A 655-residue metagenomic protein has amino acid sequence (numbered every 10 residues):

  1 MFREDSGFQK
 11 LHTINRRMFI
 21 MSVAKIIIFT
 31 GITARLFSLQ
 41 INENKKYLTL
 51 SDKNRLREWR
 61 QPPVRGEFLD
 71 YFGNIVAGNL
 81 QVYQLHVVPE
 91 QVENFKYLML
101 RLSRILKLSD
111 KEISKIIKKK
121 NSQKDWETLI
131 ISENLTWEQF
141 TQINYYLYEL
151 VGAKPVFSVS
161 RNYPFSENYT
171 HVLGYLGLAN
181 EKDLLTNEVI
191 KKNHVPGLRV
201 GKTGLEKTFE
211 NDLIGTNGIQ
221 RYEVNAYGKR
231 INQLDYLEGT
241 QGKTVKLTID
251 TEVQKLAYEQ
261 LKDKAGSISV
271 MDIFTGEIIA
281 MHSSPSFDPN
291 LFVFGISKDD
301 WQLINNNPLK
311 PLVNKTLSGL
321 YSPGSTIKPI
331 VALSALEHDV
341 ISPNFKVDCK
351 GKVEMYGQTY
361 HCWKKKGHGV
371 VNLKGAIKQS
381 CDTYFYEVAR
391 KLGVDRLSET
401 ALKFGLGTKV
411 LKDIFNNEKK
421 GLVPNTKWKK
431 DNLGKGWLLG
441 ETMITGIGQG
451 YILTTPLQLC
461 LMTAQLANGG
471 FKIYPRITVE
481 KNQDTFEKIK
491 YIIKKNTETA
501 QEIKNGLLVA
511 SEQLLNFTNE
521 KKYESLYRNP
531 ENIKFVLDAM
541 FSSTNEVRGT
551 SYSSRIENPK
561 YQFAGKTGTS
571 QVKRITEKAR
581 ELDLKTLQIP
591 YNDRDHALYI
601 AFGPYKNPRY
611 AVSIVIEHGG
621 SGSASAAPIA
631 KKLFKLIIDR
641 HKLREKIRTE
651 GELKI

Functional and structural regions predicted by a protein language model:
M1-K298, L320, F345, D395-K403 (+5 more regions): Periplasmic/cell-envelope proteins involved in peptidoglycan metabolism and beta-lactam response
F2-F8, V224-Q233, F274-T326, I330-S613 (+3 more regions): Beta-lactam-recognizing serine transpeptidase/beta-lactamase-like catalytic domain environment
